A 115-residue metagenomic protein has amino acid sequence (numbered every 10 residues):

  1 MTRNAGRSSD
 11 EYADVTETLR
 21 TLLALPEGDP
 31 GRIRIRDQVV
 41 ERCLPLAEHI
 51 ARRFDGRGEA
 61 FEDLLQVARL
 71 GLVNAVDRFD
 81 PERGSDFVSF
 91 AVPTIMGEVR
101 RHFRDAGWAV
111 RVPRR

Functional and structural regions predicted by a protein language model:
M1-R111: Alpha-helical promoter-recognition and RNA polymerase-docking modules of transcription initiation factors, dominated by
